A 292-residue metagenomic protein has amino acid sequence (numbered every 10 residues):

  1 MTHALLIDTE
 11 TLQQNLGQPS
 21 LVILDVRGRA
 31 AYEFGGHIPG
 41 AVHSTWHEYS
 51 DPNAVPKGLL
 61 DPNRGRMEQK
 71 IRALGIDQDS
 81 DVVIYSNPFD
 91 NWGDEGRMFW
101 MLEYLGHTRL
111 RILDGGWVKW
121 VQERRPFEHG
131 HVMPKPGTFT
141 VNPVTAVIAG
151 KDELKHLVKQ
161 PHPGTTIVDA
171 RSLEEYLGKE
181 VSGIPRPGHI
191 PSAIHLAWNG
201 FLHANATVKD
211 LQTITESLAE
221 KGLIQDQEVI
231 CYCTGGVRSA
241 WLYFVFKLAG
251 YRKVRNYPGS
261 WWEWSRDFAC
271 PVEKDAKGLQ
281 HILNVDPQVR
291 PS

Functional and structural regions predicted by a protein language model:
M1-D8, Q14, V118-P191, F268-S292: Active-site neighborhoods of enzymes that stabilize oxyanions during catalysis
L5, T9-A31: Hydrophobic alpha-helical membrane-insertion signals
L12, A41, L102, W120 (+4 more regions): Terminal peptide-recognition signature
V22-D25, H43-T45, D81-I84, T166-D169 (+3 more regions): Structural recognition of the beta-strand scaffold that forms the well-ordered cores of secreted hydrolase catalytic
G35-G40: Glycine-rich loop at the start of a catalytic domain that most often binds anionic cofactors/ligands
D51-V82, W198-V229: Helix-loop module immediately N-terminal to the HCX5R catalytic loop in PTP-like cysteine phosphatase domains
G58-H162, K179, R238-R255, G259-S260: Thiolate-centered catalytic microenvironments shared by cysteine-dependent enzyme domains
Q212, K253-H281: Extended hydrophobic/aromatic segments used for targeting, binding, or gating
